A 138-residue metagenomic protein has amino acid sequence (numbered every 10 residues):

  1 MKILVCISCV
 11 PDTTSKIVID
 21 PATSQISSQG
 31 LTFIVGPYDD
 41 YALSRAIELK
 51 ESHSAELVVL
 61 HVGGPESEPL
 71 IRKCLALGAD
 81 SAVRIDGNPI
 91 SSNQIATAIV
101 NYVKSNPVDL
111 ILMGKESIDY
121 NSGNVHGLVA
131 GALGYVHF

Functional and structural regions predicted by a protein language model:
M1-F138: N-terminal glycine-rich FAD/FM-binding segment characteristic of electron-transfer flavoproteins
